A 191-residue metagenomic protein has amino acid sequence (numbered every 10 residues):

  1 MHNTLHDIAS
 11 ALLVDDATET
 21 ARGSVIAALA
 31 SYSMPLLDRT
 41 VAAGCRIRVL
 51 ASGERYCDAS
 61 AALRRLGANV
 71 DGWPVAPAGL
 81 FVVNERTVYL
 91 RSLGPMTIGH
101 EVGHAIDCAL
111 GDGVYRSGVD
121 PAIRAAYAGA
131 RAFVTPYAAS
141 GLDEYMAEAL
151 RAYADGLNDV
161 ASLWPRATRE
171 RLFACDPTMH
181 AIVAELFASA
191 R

Functional and structural regions predicted by a protein language model:
H2-T20, R39-R191: Active-site-flanking segments in enzyme catalytic domains
R22-P35: A structural/positional concept
